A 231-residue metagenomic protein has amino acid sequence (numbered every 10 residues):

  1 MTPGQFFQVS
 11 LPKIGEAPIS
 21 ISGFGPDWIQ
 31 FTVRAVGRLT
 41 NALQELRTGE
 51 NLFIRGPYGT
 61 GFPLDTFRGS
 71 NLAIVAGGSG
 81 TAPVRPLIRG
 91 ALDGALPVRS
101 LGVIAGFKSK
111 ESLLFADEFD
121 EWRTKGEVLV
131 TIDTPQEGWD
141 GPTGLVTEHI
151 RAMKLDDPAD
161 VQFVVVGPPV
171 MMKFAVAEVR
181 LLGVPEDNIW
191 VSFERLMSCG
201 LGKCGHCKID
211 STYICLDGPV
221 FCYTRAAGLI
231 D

Functional and structural regions predicted by a protein language model:
M1-E50, F107-K108, T134: Ferredoxin-reductase
P12-K13, G25-W28, T48, G69-S70 (+2 more regions): Short glycine/proline-enriched coil/turn segments at helix->beta-strand junctions
R38-S198: FNR/FR-type flavoprotein reductase catalytic core
D117, G205, Y213-D217, F221-D231: Short Fe-S-cluster ligation motifs
V170, E194-P219: Local cysteine-cluster metal-coordination motifs and their immediate loop/turn environment, predominantly Fe-S cluster
